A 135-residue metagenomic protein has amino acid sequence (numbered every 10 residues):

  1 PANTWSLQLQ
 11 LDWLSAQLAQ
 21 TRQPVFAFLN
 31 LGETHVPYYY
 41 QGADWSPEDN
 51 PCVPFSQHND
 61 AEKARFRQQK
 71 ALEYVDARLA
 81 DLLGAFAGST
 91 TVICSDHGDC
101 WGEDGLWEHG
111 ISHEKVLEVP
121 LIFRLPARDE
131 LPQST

Functional and structural regions predicted by a protein language model:
P1-T135: Catalytic domains that recognize anionic headgroups
